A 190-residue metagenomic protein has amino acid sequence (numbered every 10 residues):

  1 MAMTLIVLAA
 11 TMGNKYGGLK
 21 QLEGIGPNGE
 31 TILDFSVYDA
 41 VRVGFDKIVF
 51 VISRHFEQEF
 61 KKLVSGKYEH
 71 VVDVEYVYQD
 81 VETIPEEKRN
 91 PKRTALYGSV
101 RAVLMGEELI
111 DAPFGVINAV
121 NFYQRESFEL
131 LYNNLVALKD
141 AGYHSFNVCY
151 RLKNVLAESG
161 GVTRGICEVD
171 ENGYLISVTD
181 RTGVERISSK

Functional and structural regions predicted by a protein language model:
A2-S65, V72-V74, Q79, P91: N-terminal glycine-rich phosphate-binding loop and ensuing alpha1 helix
L5-V7, F50, V116, S145-V148: Structural beta-sheet core signal
G13, F122-Q124: A short, conserved beta-strand element in the Rossmann-like catalytic core that flanks the donor/metal-binding loop
L33, G106, R151: Residue-level signal for inorganic ion chemistry
E59-V71, F128-A137: Short, electropositive alpha-helical surface patch
Y68-P113: Short phosphate-binding loop-to-helix
A112-F122: Short beta-strand-to-loop acidic/aromatic patch adjacent to the donor-nucleotide binding site
R125-K190: Conserved core of the sugar-phosphate nucleotidyltransferase
